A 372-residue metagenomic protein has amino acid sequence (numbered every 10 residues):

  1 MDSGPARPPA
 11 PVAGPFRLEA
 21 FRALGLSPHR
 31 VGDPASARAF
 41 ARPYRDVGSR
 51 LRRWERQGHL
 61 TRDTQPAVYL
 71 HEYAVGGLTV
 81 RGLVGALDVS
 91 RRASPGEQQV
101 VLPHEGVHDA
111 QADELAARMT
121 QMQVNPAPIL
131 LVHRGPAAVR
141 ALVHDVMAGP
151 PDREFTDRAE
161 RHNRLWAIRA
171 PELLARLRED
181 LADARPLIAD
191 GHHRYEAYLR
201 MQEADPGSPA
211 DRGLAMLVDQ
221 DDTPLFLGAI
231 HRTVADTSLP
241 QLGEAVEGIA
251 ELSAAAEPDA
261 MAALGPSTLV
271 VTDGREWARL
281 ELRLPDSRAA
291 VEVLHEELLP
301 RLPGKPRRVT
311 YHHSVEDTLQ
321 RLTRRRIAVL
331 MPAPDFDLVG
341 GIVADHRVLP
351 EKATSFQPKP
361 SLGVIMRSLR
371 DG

Functional and structural regions predicted by a protein language model:
M1-G372: Surface-exposed, charge/polar-rich loops and edge strands
